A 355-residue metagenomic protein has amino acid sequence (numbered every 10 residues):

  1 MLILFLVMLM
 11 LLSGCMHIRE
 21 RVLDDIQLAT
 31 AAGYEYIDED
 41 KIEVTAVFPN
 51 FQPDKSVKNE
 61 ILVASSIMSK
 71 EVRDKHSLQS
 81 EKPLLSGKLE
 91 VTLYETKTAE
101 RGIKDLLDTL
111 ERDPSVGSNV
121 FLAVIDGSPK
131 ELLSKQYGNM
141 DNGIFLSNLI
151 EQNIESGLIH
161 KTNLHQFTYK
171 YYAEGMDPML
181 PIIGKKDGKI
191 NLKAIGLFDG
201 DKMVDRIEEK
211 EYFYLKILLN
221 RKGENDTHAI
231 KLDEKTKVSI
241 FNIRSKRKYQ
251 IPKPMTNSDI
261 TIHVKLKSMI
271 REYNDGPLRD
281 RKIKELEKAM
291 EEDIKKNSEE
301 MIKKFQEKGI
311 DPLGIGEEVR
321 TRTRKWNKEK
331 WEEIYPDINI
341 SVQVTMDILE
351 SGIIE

Functional and structural regions predicted by a protein language model:
L2-L6, M10-E355: Membrane-proximal alpha-helical signals and transmembrane carboxylates
